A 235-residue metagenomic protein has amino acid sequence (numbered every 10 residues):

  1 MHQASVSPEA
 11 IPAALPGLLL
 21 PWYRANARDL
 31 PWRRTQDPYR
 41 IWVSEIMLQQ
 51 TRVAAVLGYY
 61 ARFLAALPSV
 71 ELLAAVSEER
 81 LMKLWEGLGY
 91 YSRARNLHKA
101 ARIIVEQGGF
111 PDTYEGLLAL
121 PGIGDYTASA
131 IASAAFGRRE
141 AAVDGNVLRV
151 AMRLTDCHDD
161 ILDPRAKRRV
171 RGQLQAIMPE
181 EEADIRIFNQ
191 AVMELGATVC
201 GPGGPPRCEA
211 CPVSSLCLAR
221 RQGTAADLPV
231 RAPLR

Functional and structural regions predicted by a protein language model:
M1-L15: Short, low-complexity, intrinsically disordered N-terminal peptides in bacterial proteins
A10-I11, G17-E209, V213-A226, V230-R231: Catalytic cores of DNA base-excision repair glycosylases
L234-R235: Short Gly/Pro-enriched turn/cap motifs at secondary-structure boundaries
